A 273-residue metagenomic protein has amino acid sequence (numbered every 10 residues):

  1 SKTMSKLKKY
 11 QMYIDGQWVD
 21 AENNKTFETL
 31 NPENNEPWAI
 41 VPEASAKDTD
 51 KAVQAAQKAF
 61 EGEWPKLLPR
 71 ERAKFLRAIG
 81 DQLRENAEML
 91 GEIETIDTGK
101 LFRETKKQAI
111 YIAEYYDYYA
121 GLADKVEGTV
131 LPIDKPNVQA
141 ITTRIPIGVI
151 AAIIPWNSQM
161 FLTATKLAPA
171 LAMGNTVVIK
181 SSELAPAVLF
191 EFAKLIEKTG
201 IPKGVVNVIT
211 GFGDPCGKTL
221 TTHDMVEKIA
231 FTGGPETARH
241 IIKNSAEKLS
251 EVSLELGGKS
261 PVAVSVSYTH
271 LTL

Functional and structural regions predicted by a protein language model:
S1-V41, K74, A78, G128-I153 (+1 more regions): Terminal low-complexity tails and localization/encapsulation signals of metabolic enzymes
N35, R72, E94, G174 (+3 more regions): Residue-level signal for inorganic ion chemistry
E36-V126: Glycine-rich loop-to-alpha-helix module at the N-terminal edge of alpha/beta enzyme cores
K47, E85, M89, K100 (+6 more regions): Short alpha-helical
Y116, L189-F192, L220, I241: Hydrophobic packing residues within well-ordered alpha-helices of enzyme cores
T129-K203: Conserved small-residue-rich beta-alpha loop and adjacent elements that most often cradle the phosphate/pyrophosphate
V149, K198-L271: Conserved NAD(P)+-binding/catalytic subdomain of aldehyde/semialdehyde dehydrogenases
